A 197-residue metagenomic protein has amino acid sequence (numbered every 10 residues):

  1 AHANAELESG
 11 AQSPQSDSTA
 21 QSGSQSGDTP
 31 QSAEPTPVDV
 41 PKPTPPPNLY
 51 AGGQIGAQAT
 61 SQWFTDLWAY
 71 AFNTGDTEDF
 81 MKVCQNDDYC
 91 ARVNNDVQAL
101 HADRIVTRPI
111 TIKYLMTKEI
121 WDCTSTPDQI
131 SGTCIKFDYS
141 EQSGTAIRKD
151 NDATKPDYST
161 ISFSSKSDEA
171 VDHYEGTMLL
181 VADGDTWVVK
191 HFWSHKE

Functional and structural regions predicted by a protein language model:
A1-G56: Juxtamembrane and targeting peptides
H2-Q12, S22, D122-E197: Exposed beta-sheet edge and beta->alpha loop/turn motif
E34-T111: Core segments of small alpha/beta cavity-forming domains
I55, V93, I105, I110-I112 (+5 more regions): Weak global preference for isoleucine
M81, K118-I120: Amphipathic alpha-helical segments within well-ordered protein domains
I112-M116, V189: Hydrophobic residues on conserved beta-strands that form the core of alpha/beta folds
